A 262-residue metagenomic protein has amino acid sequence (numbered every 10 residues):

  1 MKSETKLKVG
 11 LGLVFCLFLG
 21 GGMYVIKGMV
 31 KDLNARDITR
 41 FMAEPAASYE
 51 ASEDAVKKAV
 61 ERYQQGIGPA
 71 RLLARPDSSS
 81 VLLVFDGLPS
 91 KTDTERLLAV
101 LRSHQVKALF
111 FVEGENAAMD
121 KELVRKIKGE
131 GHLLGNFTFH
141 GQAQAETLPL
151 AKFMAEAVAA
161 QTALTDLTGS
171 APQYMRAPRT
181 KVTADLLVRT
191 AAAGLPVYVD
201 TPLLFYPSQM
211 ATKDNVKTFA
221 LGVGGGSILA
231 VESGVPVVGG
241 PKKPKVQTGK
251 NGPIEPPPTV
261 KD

Functional and structural regions predicted by a protein language model:
K2-L83, S90-R96, S103, D214 (+1 more regions): N-terminal pre-catalytic segment of deacetylase/amide-hydrolase enzymes
A59-R62, D86-L88, F111, Y206-Q209: Short, flexible loop segments at the rims of nucleotide/cofactor-binding pockets, characterized by
S79-V81, R102-K213, A220-V235, G249 (+1 more regions): Metal-dependent polysaccharide deacetylase catalytic core of the NodB/CE4 family, i.e., the active-site-bearing domain
G239-G240: Conserved positions within tandem-repeat grammars
